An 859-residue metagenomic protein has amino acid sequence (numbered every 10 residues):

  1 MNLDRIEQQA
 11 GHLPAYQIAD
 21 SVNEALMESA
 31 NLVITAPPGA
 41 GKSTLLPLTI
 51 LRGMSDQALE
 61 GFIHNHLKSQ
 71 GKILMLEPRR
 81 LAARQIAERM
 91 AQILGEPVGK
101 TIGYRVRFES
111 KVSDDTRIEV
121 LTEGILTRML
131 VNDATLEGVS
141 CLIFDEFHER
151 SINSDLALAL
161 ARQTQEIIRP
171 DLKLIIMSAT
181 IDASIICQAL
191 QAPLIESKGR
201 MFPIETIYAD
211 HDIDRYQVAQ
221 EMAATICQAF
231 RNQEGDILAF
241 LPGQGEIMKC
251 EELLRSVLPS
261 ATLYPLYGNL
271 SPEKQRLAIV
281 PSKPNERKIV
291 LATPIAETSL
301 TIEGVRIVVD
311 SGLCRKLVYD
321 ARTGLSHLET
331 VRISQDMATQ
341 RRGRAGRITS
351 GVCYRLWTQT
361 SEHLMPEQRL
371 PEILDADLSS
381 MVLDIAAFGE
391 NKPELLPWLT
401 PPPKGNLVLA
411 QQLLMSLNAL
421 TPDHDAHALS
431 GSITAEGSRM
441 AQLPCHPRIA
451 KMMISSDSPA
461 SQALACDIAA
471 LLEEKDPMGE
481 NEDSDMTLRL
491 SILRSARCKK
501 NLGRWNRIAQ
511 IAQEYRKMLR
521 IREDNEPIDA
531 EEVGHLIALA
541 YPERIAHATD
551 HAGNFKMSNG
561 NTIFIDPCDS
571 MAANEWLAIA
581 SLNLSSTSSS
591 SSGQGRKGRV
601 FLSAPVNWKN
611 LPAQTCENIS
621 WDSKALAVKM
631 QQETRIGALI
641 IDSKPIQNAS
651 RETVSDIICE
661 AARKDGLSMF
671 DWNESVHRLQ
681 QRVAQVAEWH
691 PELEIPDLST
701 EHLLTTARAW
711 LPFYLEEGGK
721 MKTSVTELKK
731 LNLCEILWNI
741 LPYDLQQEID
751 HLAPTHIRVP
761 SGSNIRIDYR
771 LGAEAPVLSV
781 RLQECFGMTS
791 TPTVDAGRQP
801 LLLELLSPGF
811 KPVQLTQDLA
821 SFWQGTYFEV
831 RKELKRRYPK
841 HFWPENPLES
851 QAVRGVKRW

Functional and structural regions predicted by a protein language model:
M1-M452, K517, D524, F564 (+4 more regions): P-loop NTPase motor module signature
T44, L253, P259-S260, P265 (+7 more regions): Second RecA-like catalytic domain
V98, A548-H551, D750-A753: A short, compositionally biased
L194-S197, G553-S558, A753-P760: Short acidic-hydrophobic surface loop/beta-edge motif
M201, T562, S763-I765: Short, solvent-exposed loop/turn motifs
G343, A578-A604, S779-L802: Short, solvent-exposed cationic patches
I537-A538, C568, V628-W859: A positional "C-terminalness" feature that preferentially activates on distal terminal regions of long, nucleic
